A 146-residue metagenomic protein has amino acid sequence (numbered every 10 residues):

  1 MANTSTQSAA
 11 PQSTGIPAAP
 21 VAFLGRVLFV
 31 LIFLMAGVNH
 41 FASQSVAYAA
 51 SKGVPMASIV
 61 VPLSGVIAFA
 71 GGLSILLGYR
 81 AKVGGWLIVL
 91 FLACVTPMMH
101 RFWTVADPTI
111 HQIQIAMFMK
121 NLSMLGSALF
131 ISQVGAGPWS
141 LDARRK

Functional and structural regions predicted by a protein language model:
M1-Q44, A57-A70, L76-K146: Extended, low-polarity transmembrane helix blocks
Y48-A57: Perimembrane loop-to-helix junctions flanking transmembrane segments
